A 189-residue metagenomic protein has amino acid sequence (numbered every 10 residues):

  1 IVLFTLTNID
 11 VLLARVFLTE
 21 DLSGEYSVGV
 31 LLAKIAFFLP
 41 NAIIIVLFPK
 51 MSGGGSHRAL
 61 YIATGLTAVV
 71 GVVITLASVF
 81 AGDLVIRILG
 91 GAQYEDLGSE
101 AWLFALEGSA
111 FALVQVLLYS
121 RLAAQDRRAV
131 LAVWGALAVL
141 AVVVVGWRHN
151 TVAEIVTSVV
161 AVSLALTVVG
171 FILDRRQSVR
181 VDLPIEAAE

Functional and structural regions predicted by a protein language model:
I1-E20: Signature of the first transmembrane helix
F4, L31-K34, A68-G71, G108 (+2 more regions): Residue-level recognition of pore/gate-forming positions within transmembrane alpha-helices of multi-pass
V11, G24-P40: Alpha-helical transmembrane segments of polytopic membrane transporters and translocases
E20-S23, V79-S109: Interfacial segments at transmembrane-helix termini and the short loops linking adjacent helices
A33-S56, A123: Helix-loop junctions and terminal segments of transmembrane helices in multi-pass membrane transport/translocation
I43-L47, L118-A123, V145-E189: C-terminal transmembrane helix end/exit motif
S52-G53, L106-V133: Membrane-interface junctions at transmembrane-helix termini in multi-pass inner-membrane proteins
G55-V69, A77: Interfacial transmembrane-helix starts/ends
